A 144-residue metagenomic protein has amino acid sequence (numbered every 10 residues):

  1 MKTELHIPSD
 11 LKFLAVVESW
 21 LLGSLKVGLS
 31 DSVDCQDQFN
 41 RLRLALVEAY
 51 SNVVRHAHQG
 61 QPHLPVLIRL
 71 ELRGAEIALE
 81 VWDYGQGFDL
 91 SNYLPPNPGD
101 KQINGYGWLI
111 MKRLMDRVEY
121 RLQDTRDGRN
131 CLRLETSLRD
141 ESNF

Functional and structural regions predicted by a protein language model:
M1-A15, R113-F144: Flexible, glycine-/charge-rich segments associated with ATP-binding catalytic modules
K2-Q36: Helix-loop-beta hinge of the Bergerat
L25-V47, D100-Q102: Conserved short strand/loop->alpha-helix "switch" segment adjacent to the catalytic nucleotide/phosphoryl-transfer site
V53-H58: Short helix-loop "hinge" at the ATP-lid/N-box region of the Bergerat-fold HATPase_c
P62-E71: A conserved short beta-strand within the histidine kinase catalytic ATPase domain
R69, A75-E80, R133: Short, highly conserved beta-strand within the GHKL-type HATPase_c fold
L79-N104: Glycine-rich/acidic phosphate-handling loop/turn and adjacent ATP-lid/helix of nucleotide-binding kinase/ATPase domains
K101-M115: Glycine-rich phosphate-binding loop
